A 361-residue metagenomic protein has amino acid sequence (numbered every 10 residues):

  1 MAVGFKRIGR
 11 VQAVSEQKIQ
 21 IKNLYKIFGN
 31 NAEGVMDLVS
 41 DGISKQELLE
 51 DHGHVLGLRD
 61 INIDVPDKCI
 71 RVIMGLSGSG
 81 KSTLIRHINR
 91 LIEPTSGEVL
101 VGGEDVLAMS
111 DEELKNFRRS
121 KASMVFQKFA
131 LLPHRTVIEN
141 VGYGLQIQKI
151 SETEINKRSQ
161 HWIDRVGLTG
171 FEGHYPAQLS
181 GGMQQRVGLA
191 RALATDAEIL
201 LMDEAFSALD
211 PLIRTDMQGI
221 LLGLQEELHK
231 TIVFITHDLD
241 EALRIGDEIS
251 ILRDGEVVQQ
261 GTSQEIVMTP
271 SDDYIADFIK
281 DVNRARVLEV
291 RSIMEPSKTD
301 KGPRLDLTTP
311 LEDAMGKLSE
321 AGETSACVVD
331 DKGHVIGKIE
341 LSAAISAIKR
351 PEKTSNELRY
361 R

Functional and structural regions predicted by a protein language model:
D37-E47, E104-D105, Q146, T153-G170: Conserved ABC ATPase "signature" region
N89: Helix-to-loop junction immediately C-terminal to a conserved catalytic motif
G97-D105: Conserved ABC transporter NBD signature motif
Y175-L179, M183: Conserved ABC ATPase signature
A194-E198: A short, proline-enriched helix->beta-strand linker immediately N-terminal to the Walker B motif in ABC-type P-loop
Q260-G261, T269, K338: ABC ATPase "signature
K301-K332, I339-R361: The conserved cystathionine-beta-synthase
